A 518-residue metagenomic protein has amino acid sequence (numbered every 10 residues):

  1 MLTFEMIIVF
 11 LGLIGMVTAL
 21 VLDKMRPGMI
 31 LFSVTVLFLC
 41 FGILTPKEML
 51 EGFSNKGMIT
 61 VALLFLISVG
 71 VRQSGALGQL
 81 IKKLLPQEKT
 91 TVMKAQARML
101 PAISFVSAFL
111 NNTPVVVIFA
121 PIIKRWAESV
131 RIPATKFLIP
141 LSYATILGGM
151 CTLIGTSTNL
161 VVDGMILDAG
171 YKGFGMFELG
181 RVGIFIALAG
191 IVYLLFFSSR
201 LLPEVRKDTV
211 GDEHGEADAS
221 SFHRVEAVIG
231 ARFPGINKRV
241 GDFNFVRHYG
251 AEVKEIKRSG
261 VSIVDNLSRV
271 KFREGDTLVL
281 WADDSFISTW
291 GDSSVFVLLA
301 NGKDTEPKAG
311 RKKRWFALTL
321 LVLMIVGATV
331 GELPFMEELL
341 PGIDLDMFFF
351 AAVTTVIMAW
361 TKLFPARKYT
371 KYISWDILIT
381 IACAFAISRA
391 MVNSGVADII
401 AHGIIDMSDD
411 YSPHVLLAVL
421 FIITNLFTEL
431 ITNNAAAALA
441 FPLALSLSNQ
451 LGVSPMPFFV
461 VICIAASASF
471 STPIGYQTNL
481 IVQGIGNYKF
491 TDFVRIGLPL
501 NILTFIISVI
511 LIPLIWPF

Functional and structural regions predicted by a protein language model:
M1-A62, L66, F196, R200 (+5 more regions): Hydrophobic transmembrane alpha-helices of multi-pass small-molecule transporters
M1-L2, S129-L141, G148-S221, E274 (+2 more regions): Juxtamembrane and boundary regions of transmembrane helices in multi-pass small-molecule transporters and channels
I7-I8, M49-I59, M176-L188, M456-P457: Loop-to-transmembrane alpha-helix initiation sites
F10, M93-F105, R131-G148, L179 (+2 more regions): Alpha-helical transmembrane segments of multi-pass membrane proteins
M16-M25, A102-N111, Y143-I154, V326-L333 (+2 more regions): Transmembrane alpha-helix interface/packing and boundary motifs in multi-pass membrane proteins, characterized by
S33-V36, C40-V130, G190-L195, S199 (+1 more regions): Membrane-embedded alpha-helical segments and adjacent helix-loop junctions characteristic of multi-pass solute
L37-G42, M165-Y171, I357-M358, L447 (+1 more regions): Interfacial segments of multi-pass membrane proteins
A401-H402, D406-N487, T491, R495-T504 (+1 more regions): Generic detector of multi-pass transmembrane helix bundles and their immediately adjacent loops in polytopic membrane
